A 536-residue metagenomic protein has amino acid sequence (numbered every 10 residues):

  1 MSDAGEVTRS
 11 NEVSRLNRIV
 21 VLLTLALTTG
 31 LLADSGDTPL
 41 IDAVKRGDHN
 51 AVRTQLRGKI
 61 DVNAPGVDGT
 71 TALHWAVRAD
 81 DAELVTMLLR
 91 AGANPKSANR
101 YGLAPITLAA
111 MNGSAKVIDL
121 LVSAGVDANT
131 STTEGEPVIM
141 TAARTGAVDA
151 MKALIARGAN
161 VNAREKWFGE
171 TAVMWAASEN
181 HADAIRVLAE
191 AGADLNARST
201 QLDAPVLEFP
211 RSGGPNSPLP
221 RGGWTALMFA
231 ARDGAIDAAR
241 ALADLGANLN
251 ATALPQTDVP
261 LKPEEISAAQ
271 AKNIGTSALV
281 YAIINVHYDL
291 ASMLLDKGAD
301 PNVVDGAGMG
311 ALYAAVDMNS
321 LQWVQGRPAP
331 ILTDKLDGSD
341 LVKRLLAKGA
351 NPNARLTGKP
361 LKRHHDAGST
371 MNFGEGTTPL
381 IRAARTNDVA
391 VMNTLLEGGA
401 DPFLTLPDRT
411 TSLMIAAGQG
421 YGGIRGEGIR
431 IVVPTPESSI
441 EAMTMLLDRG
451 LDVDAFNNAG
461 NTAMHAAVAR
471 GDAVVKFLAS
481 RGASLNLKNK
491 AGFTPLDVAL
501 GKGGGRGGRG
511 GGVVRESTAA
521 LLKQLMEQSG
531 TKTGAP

Functional and structural regions predicted by a protein language model:
V20-G30: Bacterial N-terminal signal peptides
D34-W75: N-terminal segments that cap or nucleate solenoid repeat domains
D42-R46, W75-D81, L108-S114, T141-A147 (+12 more regions): Ankyrin repeat A-helix N-terminal signature
H49-L56, D81-L89, S114-V122, A147-I155 (+10 more regions): Ankyrin repeat structural motif
P65, A98, S131, R164-E165 (+10 more regions): Ankyrin-repeat boundary/linker signal
V67-D68, R100-Y101, T133-E134, W167-F168 (+8 more regions): Ankyrin repeat start-site detector
